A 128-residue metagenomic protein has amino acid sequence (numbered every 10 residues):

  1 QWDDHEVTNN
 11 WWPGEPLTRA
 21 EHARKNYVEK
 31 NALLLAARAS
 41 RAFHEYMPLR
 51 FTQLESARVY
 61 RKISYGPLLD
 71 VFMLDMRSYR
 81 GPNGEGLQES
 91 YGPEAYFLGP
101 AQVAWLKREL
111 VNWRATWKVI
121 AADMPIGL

Functional and structural regions predicted by a protein language model:
Q1-L128: Metal-dependent phosphoester/phosphodiester hydrolase catalytic core
